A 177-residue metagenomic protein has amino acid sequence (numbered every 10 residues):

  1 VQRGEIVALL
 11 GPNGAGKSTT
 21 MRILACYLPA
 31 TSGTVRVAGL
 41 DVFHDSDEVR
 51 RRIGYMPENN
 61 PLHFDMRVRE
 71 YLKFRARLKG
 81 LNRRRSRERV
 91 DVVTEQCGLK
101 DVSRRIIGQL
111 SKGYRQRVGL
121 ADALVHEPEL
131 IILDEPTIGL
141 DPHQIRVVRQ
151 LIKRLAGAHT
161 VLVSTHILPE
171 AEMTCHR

Functional and structural regions predicted by a protein language model:
V1-H176: ABC transporter nucleotide-binding domains
